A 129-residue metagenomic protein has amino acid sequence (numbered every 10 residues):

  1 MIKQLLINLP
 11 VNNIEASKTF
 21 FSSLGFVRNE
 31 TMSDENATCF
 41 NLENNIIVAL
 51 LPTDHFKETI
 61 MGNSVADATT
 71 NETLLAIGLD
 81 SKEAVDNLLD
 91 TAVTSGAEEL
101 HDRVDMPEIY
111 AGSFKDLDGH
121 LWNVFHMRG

Functional and structural regions predicted by a protein language model:
M1, N44, D116-D118: Residue-level recognition of short loop/turn positions
M1, V65-T69: Short, flexible turn/loop "capping" segments at secondary-structure junctions
M1-A16, L74-I77, R128-G129: N-terminal beta-strand motif that seeds the catalytic metal site of vicinal oxygen chelate
L5, N36, T73, E99 (+1 more regions): Residue-level marker for the onset of beta-strands and adjacent loop->beta junctions in well-ordered domains
N8-V48, T53-F56: Core segments of cupin and vicinal oxygen chelate
F56-N63: A short, acidic/glycine-rich surface segment
T69, T73-D90, G96-A97: Mid-chain, well-packed structural core segment of small domains
L89-G129: Vicinal oxygen chelate
